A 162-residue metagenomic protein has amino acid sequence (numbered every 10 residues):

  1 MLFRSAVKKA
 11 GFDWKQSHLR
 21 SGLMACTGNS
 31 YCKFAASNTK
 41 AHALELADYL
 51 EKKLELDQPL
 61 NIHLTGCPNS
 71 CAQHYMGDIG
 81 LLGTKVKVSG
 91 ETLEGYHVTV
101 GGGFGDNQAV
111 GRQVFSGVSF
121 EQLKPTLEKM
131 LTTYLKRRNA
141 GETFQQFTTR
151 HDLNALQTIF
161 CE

Functional and structural regions predicted by a protein language model:
M1-E91: Small-residue-enriched alpha-helical segments and adjacent helix-cap loops that form tight helix-helix packing
K9-D13, D48-E55, G103, E128 (+1 more regions): Generic secondary-structure signature for well-ordered alpha-helical cores
S21, S37-E45, P59-I62, V118-K129 (+2 more regions): Generic recognition of stable, solvent-exposed alpha-helical segments in well-folded globular domains
K33, K52, L93, L153-F160: Alpha-helix boundary/capping detector
A72, Q108, A140: Short acidic, gly/pro-rich beta-turn/loop elements at beta-sheet edges and active-site/ligand-binding grooves
G80-K136: Mobile "lid/hinge" segments at catalytic clefts and subdomain interfaces of large enzymes
F104, Y134-E162: Radical SAM enzyme core and accessory elements
